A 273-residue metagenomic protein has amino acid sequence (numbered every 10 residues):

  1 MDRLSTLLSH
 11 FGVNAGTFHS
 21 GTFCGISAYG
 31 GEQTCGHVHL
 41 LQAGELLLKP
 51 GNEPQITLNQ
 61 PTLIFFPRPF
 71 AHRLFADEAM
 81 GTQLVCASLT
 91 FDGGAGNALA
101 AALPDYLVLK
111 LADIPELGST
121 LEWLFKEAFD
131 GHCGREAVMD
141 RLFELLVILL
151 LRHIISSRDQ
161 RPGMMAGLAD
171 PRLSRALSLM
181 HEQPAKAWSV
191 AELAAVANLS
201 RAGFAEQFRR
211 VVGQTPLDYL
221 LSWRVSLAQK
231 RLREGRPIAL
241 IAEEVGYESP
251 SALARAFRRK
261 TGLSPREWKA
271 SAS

Functional and structural regions predicted by a protein language model:
M1-T17, G25-G30, D105-A112, D130: A short, N-terminal "cap"/entry segment at the start of jelly-roll beta-barrel domains of the cupin/DSBH fold
A15-D105: N-terminal regulatory/effector-sensing and dimerization cores that precede helix-turn-helix DNA-binding domains
G44, E116-E127, R175-Q183, L227 (+1 more regions): Solvent-exposed, amphipathic alpha-helical segments
P61, F204, F208, A252-L253 (+1 more regions): Short hydrophobic/aromatic patch on the recognition helix
A98-E122: Aromatic/histidine-rich interaction motifs
L107-P115, A128-F143, V147-K186, V190-A197 (+2 more regions): Short, Lys/Arg-enriched, Trp-marked, Pro/Gly-tolerant hinge/linker segments that flank
S178, E182, A187-A194, L199 (+3 more regions): Terminal helix-turn-helix DNA-binding modules in bacterial transcription factors
